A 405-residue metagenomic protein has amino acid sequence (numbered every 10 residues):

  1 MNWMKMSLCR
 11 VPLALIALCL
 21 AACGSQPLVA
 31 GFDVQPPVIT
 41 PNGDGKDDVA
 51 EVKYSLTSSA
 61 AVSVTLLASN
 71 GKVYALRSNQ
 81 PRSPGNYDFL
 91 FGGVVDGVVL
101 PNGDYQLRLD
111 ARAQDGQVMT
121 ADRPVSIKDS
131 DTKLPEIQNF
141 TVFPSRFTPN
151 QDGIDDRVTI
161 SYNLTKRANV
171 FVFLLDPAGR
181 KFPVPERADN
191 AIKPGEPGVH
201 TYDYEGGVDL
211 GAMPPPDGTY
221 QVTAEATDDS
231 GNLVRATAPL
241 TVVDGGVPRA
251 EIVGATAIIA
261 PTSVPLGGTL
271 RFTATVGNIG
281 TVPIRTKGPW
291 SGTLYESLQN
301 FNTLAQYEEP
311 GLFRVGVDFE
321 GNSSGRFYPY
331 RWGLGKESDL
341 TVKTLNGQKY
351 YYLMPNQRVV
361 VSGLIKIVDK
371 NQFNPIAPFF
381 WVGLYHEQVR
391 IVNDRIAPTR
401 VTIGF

Functional and structural regions predicted by a protein language model:
N2-P12: Bacterial N-terminal signal peptides that target proteins for export
C19-A22: C-terminal motif of bacterial Sec signal peptides marking the signal peptidase cleavage site
G24-I258, S263-A274, D339-G347, Y351-Q357: Short loop/turn motifs at secondary-structure boundaries
V62-L66, V170-L174, V282-G292, E296-F319 (+1 more regions): Short, hydrophobic/aromatic beta-strand segments
T275, Y295-S297, L384: Long, low-hydrophobicity ectodomains and other hydrophilic envelope-associated domains
T275-P283: Asparagine-centered strand-capping/turn motif at beta-strand->loop junctions
F327-K370: Intrinsically disordered, low-complexity Pro/Gly/Ser/Thr-rich segments with frequent PxxP/GP/PP motifs and embedded
D369-V401: Terminal connector regions
